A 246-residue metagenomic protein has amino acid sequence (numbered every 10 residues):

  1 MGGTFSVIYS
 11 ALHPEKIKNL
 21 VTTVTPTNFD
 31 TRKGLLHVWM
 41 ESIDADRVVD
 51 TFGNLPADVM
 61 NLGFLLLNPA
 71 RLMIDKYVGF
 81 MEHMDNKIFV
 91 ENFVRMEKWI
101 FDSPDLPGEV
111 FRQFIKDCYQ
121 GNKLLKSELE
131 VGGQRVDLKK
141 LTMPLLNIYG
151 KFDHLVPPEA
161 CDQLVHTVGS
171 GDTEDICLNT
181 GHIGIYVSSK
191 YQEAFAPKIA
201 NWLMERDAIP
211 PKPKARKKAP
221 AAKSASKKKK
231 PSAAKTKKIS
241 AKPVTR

Functional and structural regions predicted by a protein language model:
M1-G2, S6: Gly/Ala-rich beta-loop-alpha elbow adjacent to hydrolase catalytic centers
V7-E109: Alpha/beta-hydrolase-fold enzymes
Y119-D137: Active-site nucleophile elbow and catalytic-triad environment of alpha/beta-hydrolase enzymes
L141-T142, N147-Y149, D153: Short beta-strand/loop motif that positions the catalytic acidic residue of the alpha/beta-hydrolase fold
M143, P157-H166: Short alpha-helix in the alpha/beta-hydrolase fold that links the catalytic acid
P158, D175, N179-F195: Catalytic histidine-centered segment of alpha/beta-hydrolase-like enzymes
K198-I209: C-terminal alpha-helix
I209-R246: Intrinsically disordered, polybasic Lys/Arg-rich low-complexity tracts
